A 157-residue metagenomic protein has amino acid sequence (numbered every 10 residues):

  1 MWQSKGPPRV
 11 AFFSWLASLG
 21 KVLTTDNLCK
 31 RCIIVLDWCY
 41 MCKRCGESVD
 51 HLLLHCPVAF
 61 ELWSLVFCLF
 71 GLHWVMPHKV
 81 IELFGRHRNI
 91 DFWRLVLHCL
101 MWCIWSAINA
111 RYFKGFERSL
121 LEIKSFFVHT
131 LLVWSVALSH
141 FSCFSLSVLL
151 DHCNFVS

Functional and structural regions predicted by a protein language model:
M1-G46, F155-S157: Helix/loop segments that flank and initiate small ligand/metal-binding modules
C29, V35-S157: Family-specific functional microsites
